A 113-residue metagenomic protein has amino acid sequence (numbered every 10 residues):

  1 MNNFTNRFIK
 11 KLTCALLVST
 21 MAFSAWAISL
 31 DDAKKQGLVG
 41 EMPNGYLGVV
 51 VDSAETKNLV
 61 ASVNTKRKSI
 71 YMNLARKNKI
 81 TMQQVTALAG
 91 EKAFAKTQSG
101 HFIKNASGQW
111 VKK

Functional and structural regions predicted by a protein language model:
N2-L16: Bacterial N-terminal signal peptides that target proteins for export
F4, A25-S29: N-terminal leader/targeting segments
L16, T56, L74: Generic anion/oxyanion-binding catalytic loop in active/binding sites
L17-V18, S99: Enrichment for repetitive, rod-forming helical segments
S19-S24: N-terminal signal peptide c-region/cleavage motif recognized by signal peptidases
I28-S62, K77, M82-K113: Amphipathic, charged alpha-helical segments and their helix-to-coil junctions in extracytoplasmic/peripheral assemblies
K35-Q36, K68, M72: Short, surface-exposed polybasic-aromatic patches that bind anionic ligands, especially phosphate groups
